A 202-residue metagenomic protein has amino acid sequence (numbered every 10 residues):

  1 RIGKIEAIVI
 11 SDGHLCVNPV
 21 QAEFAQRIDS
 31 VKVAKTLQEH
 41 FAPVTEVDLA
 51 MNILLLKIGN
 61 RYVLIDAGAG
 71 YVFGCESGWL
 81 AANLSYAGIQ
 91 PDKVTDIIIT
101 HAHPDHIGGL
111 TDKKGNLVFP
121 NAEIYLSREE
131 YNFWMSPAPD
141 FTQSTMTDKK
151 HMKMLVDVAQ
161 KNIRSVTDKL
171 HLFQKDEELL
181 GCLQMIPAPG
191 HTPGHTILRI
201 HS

Functional and structural regions predicted by a protein language model:
R1-I10, I53-K57, V63, L172-H201: Core dinuclear metal-dependent hydrolase active-site scaffold
R1-S85, K93-D96: Metallo-beta-lactamase
D66, H101, H191: Conserved G/P- and acidic residue-centered "switch" motifs that form tight phosphate/ATP-binding loops in soluble
A69, P104, G194: Short, glycine/acidic-enriched loop or turn micro-motifs at the edges of active sites
G78, S85-I89, K93, E123-P187: Metallo-beta-lactamase
V94-D105: Metallo-beta-lactamase
G115-N121: Short, conserved loop/helix-junction motifs that constitute active-site signature segments in enzyme catalytic cores
